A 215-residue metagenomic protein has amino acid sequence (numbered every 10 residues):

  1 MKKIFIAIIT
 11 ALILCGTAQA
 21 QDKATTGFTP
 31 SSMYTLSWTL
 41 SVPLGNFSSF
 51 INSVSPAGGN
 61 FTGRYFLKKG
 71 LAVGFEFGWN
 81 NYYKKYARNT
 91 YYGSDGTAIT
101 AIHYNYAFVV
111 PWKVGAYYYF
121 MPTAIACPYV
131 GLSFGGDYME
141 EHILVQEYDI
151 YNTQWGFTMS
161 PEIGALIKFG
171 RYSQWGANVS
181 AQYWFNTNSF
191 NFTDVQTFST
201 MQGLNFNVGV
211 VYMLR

Functional and structural regions predicted by a protein language model:
M1-P30, R215: Cleavable N-terminal export/targeting peptides
K3-I4, V114, V208: N-terminal cationic leader/targeting segments used for protein routing and processing
Q21-V73, V211-R215: Short glycine/proline- and aromatic-enriched beta-strand/turn motifs that initiate or cap beta-hairpins
S32-Y34, S53-A57, Y106-W112, A126 (+3 more regions): Residues that define the transmembrane beta-barrel architecture of outer-membrane proteins
L40-L44, N80, Q182-W184: Generic short beta-strand segments
V42, T62-V145, W155-M159, I167-S173 (+1 more regions): Gram-negative (and chloroplast) outer-membrane scaffold detector with strong preference for beta-barrel transmembrane
S48-V54, K85-Y92, E140-D149, S189-Q196: Outer-membrane beta-barrel translocator domains and adjoining extracellular loop/strand segments of Gram-negative
K85-A87, P161, L166-R215: Predominantly the C-terminal beta-signal and adjacent terminal strand-loop region of outer-membrane beta-barrel
